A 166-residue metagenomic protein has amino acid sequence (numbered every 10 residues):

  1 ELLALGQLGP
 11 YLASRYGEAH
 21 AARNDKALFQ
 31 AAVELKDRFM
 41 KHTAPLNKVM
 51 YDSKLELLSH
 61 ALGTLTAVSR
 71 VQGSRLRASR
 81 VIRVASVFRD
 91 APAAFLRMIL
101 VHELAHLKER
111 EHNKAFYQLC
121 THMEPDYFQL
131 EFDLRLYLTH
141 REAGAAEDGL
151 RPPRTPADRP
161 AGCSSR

Functional and structural regions predicted by a protein language model:
E1-R97, L107-R166: Active-site-proximal or metal-binding-adjacent scaffold patches in catalytic folds
E103: Walker B catalytic acidic pair
